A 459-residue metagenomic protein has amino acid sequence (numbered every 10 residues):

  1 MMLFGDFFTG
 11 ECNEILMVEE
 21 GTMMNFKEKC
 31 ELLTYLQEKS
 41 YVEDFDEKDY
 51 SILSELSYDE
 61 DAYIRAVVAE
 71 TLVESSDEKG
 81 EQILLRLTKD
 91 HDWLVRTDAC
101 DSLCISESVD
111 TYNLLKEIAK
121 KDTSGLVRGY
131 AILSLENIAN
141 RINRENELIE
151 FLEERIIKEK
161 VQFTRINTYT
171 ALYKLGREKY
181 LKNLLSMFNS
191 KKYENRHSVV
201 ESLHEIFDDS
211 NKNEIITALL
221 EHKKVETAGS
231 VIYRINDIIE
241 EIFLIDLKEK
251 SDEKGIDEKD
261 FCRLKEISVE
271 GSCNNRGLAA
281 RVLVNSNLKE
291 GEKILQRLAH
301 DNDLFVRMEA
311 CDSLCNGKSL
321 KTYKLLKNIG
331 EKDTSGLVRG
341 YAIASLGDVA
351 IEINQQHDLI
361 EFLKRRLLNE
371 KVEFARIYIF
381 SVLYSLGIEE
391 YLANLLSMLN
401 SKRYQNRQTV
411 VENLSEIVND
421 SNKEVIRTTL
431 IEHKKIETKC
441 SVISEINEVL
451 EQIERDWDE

Functional and structural regions predicted by a protein language model:
M1-M2, F7-M17: A detector of long low-complexity, disordered segments enriched in serine/threonine/proline
F4-G5, E20, F26-K27, S401: Absolute N-terminal positional cue centered near the fourth residue
C12-V18, D44-L56, D77-K89, S108-K120 (+10 more regions): Amphipathic alpha-helical scaffolding segments comprising HEAT/armadillo-like alpha-solenoid repeats
N13-L16, E31, I157, Q162 (+7 more regions): Residue-level detector of intrinsically disordered/flexible regions characterized by low predicted structural confidence
T22-F45, E55, Y63-D77, R86 (+11 more regions): Structural detector for internal amphipathic alpha-helices that build alpha-solenoid repeat scaffolds
N25, E60-D61, H91-D92, T123-S124 (+9 more regions): Short inter-helical turns and helix N-cap capping residues of alpha-solenoid HEAT/ARM repeat scaffolds
E38-V42, K121, K158, H222-V225 (+7 more regions): Surface-exposed polar/charged interaction patches
S51-L56, Y63, V67, T71 (+33 more regions): A detector of tandemly repeated sequence units and domain arrays
